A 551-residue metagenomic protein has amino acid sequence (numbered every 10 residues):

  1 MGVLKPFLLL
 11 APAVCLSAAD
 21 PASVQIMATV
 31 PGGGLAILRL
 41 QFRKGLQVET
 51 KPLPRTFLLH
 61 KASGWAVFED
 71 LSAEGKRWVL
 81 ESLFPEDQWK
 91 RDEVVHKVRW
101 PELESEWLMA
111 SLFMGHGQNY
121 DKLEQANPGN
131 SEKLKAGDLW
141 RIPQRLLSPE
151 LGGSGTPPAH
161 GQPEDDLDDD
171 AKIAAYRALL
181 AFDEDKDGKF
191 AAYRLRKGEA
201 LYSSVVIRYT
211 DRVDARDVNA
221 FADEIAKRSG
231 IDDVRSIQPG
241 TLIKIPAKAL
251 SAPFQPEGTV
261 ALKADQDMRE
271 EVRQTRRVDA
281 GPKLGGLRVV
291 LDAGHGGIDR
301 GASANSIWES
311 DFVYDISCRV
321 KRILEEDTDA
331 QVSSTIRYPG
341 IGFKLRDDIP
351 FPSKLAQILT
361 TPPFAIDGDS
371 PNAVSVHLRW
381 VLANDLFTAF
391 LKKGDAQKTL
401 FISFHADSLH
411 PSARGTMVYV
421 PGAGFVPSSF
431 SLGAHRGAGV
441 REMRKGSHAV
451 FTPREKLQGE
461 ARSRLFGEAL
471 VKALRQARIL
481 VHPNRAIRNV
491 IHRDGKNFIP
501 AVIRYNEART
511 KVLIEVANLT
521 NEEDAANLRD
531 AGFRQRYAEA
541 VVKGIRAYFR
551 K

Functional and structural regions predicted by a protein language model:
G2-L9: Sec-dependent signal peptide recognition, specifically the positively charged N-region followed immediately by
L10-A19: Hydrophobic h-region of N-terminal signal peptides that target proteins for export in Gram-negative bacteria
D20-A73, W78-V79, L83-G117, S154-P163 (+2 more regions): Primarily a LysM-type cell-wall glycan-binding module
D121-K133, A220-R235: Short acidic beta-strand-loop surface patches of small beta-rich interaction domains
L147-P158, L250-T259: Short, Lys/Arg- and Gly-enriched loop/turn segments at beta-strand edges
G281, I307-K551: Active-site-proximal helix/loop segments of hydrolytic enzymes
G286-S306: Short glycine-rich His-centered loop
